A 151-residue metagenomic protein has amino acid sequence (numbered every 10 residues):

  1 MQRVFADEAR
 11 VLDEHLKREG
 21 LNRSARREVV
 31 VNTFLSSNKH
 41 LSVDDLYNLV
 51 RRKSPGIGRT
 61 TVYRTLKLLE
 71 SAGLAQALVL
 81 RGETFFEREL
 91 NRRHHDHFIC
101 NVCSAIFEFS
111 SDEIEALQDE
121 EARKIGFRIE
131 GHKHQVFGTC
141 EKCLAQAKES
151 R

Functional and structural regions predicted by a protein language model:
E8-G20: Short, Lys/Arg-enriched N-terminal segment that forms or immediately precedes the first helix of a structured domain
A9, R26-R27: Short, leucine-enriched amphipathic alpha-helices that occur as contiguous helical runs
E28-T33: Pre-recognition alpha-helix immediately N-terminal to the DNA-recognition helix within helix-turn-helix or winged-helix
S36-S42: Short capping segments at the starts of secondary-structure elements
D45-R51, V62: A short acidic, leucine-rich amphipathic alpha-helix
V62-A72: Basic amphipathic alpha-helical segments that dock to polyanions
S71-R151: Non-DNA-binding regulatory cores of transcription-related proteins, predominantly C-terminal effector-binding
